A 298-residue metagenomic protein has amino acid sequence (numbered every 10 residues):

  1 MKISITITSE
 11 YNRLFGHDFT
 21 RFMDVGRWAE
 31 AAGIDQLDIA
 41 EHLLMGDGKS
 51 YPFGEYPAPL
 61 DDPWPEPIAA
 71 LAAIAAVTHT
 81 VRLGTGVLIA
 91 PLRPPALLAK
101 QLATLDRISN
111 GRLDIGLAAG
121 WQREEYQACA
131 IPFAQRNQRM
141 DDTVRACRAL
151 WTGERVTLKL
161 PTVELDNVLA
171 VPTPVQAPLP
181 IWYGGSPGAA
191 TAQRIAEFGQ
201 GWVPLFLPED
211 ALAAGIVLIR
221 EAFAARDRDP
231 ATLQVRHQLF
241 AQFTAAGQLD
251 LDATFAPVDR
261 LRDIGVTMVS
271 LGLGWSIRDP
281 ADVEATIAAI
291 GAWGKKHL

Functional and structural regions predicted by a protein language model:
M1-L298: Active-site-adjacent structural elements that line small-molecule/cofactor binding pockets in enzymes
